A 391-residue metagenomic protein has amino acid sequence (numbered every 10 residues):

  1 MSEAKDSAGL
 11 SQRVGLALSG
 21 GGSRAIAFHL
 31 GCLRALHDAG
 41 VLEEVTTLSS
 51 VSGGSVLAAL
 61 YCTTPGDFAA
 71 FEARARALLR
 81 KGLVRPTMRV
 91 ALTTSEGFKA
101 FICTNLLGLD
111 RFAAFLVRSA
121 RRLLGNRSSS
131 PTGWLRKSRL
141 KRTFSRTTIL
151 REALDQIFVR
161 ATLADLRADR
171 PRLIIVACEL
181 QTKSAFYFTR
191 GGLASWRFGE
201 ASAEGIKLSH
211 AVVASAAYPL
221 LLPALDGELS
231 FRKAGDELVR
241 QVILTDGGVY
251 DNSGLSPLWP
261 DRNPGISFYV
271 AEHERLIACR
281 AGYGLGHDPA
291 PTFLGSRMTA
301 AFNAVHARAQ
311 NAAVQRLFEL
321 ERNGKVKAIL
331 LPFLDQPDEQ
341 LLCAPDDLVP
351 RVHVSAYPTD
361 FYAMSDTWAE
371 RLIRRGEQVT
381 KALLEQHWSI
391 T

Functional and structural regions predicted by a protein language model:
S2-G9, V14, L30, R34 (+5 more regions): Long, low-complexity, charge-dense
S11-A17, G22-S138, T189-R190: Patatin-like phospholipase
G15-A17, T47-S50, V176, I243 (+1 more regions): Structural recognition of the beta-strand scaffold that forms the well-ordered cores of secreted hydrolase catalytic
G22-I26, S55-A58, T182-S184, Y250-S253 (+2 more regions): Flexible loop/turn segments at secondary-structure boundaries
R24, R118-D261, E385: Active-site gating loop/helix substructures
T63-F68, T189-A194, Q241, L258-R262 (+1 more regions): Short secondary-structure boundary/capping segments
L244, V249-N252, P257, F268-G286 (+1 more regions): C-terminal helical/tail subdomains of lipid-metabolizing enzymes
